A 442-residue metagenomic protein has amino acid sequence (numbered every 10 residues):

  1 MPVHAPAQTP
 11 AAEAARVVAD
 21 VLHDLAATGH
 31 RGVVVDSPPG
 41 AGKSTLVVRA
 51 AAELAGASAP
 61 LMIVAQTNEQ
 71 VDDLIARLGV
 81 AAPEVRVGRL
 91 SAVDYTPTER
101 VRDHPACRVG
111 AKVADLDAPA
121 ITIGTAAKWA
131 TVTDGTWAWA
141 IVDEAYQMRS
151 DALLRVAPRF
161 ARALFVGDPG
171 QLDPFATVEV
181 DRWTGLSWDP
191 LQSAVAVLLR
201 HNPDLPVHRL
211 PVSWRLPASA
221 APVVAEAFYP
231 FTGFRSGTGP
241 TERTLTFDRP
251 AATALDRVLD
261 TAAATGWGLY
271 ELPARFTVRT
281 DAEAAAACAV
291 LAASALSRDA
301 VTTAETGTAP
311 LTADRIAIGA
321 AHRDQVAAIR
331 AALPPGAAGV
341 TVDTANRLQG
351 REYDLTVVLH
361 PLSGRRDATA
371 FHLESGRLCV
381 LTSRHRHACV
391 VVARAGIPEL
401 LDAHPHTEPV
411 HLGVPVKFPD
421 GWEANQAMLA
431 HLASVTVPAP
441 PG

Functional and structural regions predicted by a protein language model:
M1-R31, V93-G110: Pre-P-loop entry segment of helicase/translocase ATPase cores
P10-E13, H30-G32, D36-A41, G56-A59 (+3 more regions): Conserved helicase motor core of SF1/SF2 NTP-dependent helicases
V17-V18, V34, T45, G56 (+3 more regions): Alpha-helical structural signal
L46, A50: Hydrophobic positions on the alpha1 helix immediately C-terminal to the Walker A/P-loop
E69-E99, A332, A337: Conserved helix-turn-beta segment of the N-terminal RecA-like "Helicase ATP-binding" lobe in SF1/SF2 helicases
A82-T131: Inter-Walker segment of RecA-like/P-loop motor cores
V101-V109, W137-V142, V342: Active-site regions of enzymes building and remodeling cell-envelope glycoconjugates
